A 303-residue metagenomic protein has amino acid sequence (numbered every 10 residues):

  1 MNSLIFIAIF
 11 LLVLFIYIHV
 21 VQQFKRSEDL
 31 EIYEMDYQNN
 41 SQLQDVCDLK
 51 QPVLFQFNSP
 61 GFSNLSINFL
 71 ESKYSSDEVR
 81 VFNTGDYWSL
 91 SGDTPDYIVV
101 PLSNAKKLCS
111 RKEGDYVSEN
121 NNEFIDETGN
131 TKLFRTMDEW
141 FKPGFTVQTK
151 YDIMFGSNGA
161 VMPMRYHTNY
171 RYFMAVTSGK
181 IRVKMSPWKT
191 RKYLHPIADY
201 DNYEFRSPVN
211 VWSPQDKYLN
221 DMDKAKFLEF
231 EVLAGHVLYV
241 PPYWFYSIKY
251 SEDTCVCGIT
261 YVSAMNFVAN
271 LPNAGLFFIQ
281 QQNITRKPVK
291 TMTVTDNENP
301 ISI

Functional and structural regions predicted by a protein language model:
M1-V237, F245-I303: N-terminal accessory scaffold of Fe(II)-dependent oxygenases
